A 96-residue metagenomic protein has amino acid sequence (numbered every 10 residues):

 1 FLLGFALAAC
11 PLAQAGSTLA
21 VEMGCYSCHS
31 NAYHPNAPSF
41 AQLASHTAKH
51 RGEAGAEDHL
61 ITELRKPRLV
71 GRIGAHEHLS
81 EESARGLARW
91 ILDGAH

Functional and structural regions predicted by a protein language model:
F1-A9: Bacterial N-terminal signal peptides
P11-L12, N36: Generic detector of short, well-ordered, non-transmembrane alpha-helical segments enriched in hydrophobic residues
L12-A13, A84: Residues at or immediately preceding the N-termini of alpha-helices
A13-N31: Sequence/structural segment immediately N-terminal to covalent heme-attachment motifs in c-type and related
S27, N36-T47, H59-A95: Axial heme c-ligation environment in periplasmic c-type cytochrome domains
R51-G52: Extracytoplasmic low-complexity repetitive segments enriched in small/polar residues
